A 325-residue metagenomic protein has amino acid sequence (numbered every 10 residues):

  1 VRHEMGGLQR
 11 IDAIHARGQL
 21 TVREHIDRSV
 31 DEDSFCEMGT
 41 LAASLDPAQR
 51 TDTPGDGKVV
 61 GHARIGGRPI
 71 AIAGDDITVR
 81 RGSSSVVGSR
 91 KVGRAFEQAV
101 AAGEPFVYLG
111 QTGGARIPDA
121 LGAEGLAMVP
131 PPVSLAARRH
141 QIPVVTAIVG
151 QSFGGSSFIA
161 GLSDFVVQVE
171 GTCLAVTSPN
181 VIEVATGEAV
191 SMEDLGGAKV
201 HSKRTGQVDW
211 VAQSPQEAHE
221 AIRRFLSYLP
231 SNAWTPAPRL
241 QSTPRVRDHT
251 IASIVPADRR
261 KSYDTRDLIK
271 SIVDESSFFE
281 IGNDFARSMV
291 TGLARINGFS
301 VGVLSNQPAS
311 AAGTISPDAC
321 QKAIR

Functional and structural regions predicted by a protein language model:
V1-P69, G74: N-terminal amphipathic, basic-rich helices that act as targeting or association modules
A16-S44, R245-F278: Amphipathic alpha-helical
G18-T21, I72, Q111, A160 (+2 more regions): Residue-level signature of catalytic and energy-coupling elements of molecular machines, predominantly ATP/GTP-dependent
A42-A71, T78-R80, K91, F96 (+2 more regions): Non-catalytic terminal/interface segments that mediate subunit docking, oligomerization, and allosteric communication
I70-A73, G82-S84, E104-L109, R116 (+2 more regions): A short, small-residue-rich loop immediately preceding and capping a beta-strand
I77-A99, D164-V166, T172-E193, G197 (+2 more regions): Extended active-site and interfacial segments that coordinate phosphate-rich ligands in large catalytic machineries
G110-W234: Conserved catalytic cores of soluble enzyme domains, especially glycine-rich substrate-binding beta-alpha loops
W210-I269: Terminal amphipathic helices with adjacent charged low-complexity linkers/tails
